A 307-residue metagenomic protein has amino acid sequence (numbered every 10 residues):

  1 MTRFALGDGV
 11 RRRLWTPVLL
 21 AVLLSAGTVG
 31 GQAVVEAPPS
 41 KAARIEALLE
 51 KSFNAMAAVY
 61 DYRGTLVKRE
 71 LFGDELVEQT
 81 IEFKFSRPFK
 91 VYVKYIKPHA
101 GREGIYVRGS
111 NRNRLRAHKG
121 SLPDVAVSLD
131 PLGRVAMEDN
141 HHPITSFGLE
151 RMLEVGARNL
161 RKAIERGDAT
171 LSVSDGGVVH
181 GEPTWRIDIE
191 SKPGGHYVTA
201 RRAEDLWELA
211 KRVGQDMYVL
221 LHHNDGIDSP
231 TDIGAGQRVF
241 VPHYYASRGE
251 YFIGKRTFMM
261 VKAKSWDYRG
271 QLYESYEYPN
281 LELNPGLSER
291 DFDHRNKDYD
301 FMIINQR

Functional and structural regions predicted by a protein language model:
T2-V18: Bacterial N-terminal signal peptides that target proteins for export
T16-A26: Bacterial N-terminal signal peptides
A33-E50, N54-Y60, K68, L76 (+3 more regions): Flexible, processing/modification-adjacent segments and terminal tails in exported/periplasmic/extracellular proteins
S52, Q79-K84, G104-Y106, L171-G177 (+2 more regions): Hydrophobic/aromatic beta-strand elements that line small-molecule binding cavities or substrate pockets in beta-rich
Y60-T65, P88-Y92, H180-D188, T257-A263: Short, hydrophobic/aromatic-rich segments at coil-to-beta transitions
T65-L71, I96, D188-P193, W266: Generic short beta-strand segments
V179-E182, H243-Y251, K255-R307: Acidic, serine/threonine-rich low-complexity disordered tracts
E190-D216, G234-R238: Primarily a LysM-type cell-wall glycan-binding module
